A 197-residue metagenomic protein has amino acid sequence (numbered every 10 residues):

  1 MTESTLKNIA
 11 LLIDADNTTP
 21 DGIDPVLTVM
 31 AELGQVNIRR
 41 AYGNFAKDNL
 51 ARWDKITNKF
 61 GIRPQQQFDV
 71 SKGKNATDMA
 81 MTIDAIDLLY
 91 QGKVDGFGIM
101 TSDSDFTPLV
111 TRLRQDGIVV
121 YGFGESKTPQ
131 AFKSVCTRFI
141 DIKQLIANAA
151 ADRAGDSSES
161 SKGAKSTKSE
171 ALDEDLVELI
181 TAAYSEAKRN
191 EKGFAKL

Functional and structural regions predicted by a protein language model:
M1-Y90, V119: Domain-level signal for Mg2+-assisted phosphodiester chemistry and nucleotide/NA-binding surfaces in nucleic-acid
P20-I23, L50, M79, T107 (+2 more regions): Amphipathic alpha-helical transducer elements in NTP-driven molecular machines
R39, T107-V110, D116-Y121, P129: P-loop/Walker A NTP-binding module and the surrounding RecA-like catalytic core of P-loop NTPases
Y42, D95-S102, L109, L113 (+1 more regions): Acidic beta-strand-to-loop metal/phosphate-binding motif
F60, D116, S134-C136: Short, structured coil segments at secondary-structure junctions
P64-Q66, G98, Y121-G122, I140-D141: Short hydrophobic alpha-helical runs that function as membrane-insertion/retention elements
E125-K168: Long, low-complexity, charged/polar intrinsically disordered regions in eukaryotic proteins
E170-L197: Positively charged, polyanion-binding regions of nucleic-acid-associated proteins
